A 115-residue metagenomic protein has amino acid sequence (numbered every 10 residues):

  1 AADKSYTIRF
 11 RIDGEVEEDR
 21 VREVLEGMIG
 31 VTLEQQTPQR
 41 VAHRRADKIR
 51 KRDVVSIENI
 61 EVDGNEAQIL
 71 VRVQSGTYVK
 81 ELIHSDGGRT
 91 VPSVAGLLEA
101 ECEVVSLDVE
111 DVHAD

Functional and structural regions predicted by a protein language model:
A1-D115: RNA pseudouridine synthases
